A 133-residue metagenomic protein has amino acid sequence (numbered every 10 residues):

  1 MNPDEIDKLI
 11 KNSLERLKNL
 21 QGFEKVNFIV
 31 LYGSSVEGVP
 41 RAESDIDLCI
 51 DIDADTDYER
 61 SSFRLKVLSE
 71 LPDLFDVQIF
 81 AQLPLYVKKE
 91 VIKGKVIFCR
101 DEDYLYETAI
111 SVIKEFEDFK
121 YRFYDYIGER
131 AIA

Functional and structural regions predicted by a protein language model:
M1-F28, V36-R41, D53-A133: Catalytic core of pol beta-like nucleotidyltransferases
A42-I46: The conserved glycine-aromatic submotif of the RRM
L48-I50: Short beta-strand->loop micro-motif that forms the acidic, two-metal-ion catalytic signature in nucleotide-processing
